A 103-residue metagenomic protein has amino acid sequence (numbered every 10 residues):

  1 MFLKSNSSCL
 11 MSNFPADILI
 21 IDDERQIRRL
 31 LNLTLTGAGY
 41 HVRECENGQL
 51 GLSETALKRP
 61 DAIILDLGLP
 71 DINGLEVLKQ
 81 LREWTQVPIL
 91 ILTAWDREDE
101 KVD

Functional and structural regions predicted by a protein language model:
M1-L19: Non-catalytic signal-transmission and effector/linker regions of two-component phosphorelay proteins
R28, P70, R97: The feature encodes the CheY-like receiver
R29-G37: Charged docking surfaces used in two-component/phosphorelay signaling
G39-E46, E54: Short hydrophobic/Thr-rich beta-strand motif most characteristic of the beta2 strand and flanking loop of CheY-like
N47-L50, N73-E76: Acidic catalytic/metal-coordinating carboxylates
S53, E76, E83, D96-D103: Alpha4 helix (beta4-alpha4-beta5 surface) of REC/receiver domains from two-component response regulators
K58-I64, L69: Active-site beta3 strand of CheY-like receiver
